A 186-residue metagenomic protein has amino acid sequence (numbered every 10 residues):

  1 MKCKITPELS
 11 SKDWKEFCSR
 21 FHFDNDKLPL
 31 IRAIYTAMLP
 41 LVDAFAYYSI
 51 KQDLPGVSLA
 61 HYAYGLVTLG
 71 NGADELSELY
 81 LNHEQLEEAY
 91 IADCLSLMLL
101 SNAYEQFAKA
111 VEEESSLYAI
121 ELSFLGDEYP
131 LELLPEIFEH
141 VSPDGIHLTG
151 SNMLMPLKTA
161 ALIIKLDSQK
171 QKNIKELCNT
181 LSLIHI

Functional and structural regions predicted by a protein language model:
M1-E88: Active-site helix-to-loop segments that bind/position phosphate- or nucleotide-bearing substrates and donors across
P29, A33, L95-M98, N102 (+1 more regions): Conserved active-site and cofactor/substrate-binding residues in soluble primary-metabolism enzymes
L59-D127: Conserved mixed alpha/beta catalytic, RNA-binding, or beta-rich assembly cores of soluble enzyme, regulatory
Y104, A108, L134, K175-C178: Hydrophobic, well-ordered secondary-structure segments
S116-L162: Extended, compositionally biased
L125, A160-C178: Immediate flanking context of iron-sulfur cluster ligation sites
L181: A residue-level signal for conserved active-site and pocket-lining positions in enzyme catalytic cores
I184-I186: Conserved small/polar residues in nucleotide/adenosyl-binding loops
